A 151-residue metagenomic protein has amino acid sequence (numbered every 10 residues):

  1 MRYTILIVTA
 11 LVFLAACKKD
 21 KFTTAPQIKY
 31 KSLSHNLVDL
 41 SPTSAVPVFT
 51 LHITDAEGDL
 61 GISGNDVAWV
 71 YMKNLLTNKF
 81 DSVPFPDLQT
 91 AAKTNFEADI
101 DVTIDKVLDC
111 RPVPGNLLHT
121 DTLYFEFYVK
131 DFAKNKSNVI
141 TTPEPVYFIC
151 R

Functional and structural regions predicted by a protein language model:
M1-T4: Positively charged n-region of N-terminal signal peptides that target proteins for export
I7-L11: Alpha-helical transmembrane segments
F13-A16: C-terminal motif of bacterial Sec signal peptides marking the signal peptidase cleavage site
K18-T24: Bacterial lipoprotein signal-peptidase II cleavage site
A25-R151: First exposed extracellular module after export/assembly in secreted or surface-exposed proteins
